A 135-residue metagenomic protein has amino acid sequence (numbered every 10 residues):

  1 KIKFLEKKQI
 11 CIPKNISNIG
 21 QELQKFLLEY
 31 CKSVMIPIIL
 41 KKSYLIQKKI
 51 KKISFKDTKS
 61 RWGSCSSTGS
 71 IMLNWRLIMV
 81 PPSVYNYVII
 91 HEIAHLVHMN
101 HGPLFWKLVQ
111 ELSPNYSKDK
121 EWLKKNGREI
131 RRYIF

Functional and structural regions predicted by a protein language model:
K1-Y87, L96-F135: Active-site-proximal or metal-binding-adjacent scaffold patches in catalytic folds
E92: Walker B catalytic acidic pair
